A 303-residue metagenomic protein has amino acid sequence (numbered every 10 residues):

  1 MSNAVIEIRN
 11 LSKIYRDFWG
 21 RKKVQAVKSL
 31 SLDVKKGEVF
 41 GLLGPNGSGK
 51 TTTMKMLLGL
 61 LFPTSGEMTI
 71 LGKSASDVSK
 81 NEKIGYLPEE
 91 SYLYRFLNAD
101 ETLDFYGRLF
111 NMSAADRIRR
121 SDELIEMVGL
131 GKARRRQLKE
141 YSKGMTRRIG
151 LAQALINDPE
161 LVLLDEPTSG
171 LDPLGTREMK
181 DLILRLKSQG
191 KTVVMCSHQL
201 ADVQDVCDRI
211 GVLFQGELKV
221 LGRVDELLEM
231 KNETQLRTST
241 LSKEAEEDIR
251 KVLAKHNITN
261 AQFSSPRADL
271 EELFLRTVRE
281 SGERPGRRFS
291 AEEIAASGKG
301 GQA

Functional and structural regions predicted by a protein language model:
M1-V5, I14-S29: A short, flexible loop at the N-terminus of ABC-type nucleotide-binding domains that lies
G66-E82: Conserved ABC transporter NBD signature motif
D104, R108, A115-A133: Conserved ABC ATPase "signature" region
I156-E160: A short, proline-enriched helix->beta-strand linker immediately N-terminal to the Walker B motif in ABC-type P-loop
V162-E166: Catalytic Walker B motif of ABC-type/P-loop ATPase nucleotide-binding domains
V224-I294: Short, charged/small-residue-rich alpha-helical element at the C-terminal edge of ABC transporter nucleotide-binding
